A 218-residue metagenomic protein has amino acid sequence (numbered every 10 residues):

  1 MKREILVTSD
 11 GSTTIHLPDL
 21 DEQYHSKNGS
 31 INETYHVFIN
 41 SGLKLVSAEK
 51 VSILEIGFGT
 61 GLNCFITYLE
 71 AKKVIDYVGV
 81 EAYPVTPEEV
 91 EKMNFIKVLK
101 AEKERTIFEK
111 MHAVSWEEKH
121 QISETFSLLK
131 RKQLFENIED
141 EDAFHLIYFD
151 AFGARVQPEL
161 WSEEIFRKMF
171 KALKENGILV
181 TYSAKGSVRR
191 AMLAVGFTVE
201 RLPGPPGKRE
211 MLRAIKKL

Functional and structural regions predicted by a protein language model:
M1-V51, L69-L99: Rossmann-like AdoMet
E55-G59, E81: Conserved S-adenosyl-L-methionine
G61-F65: Glycine-rich SAM-binding Motif I of class I
E91-E141: S-adenosyl-L-methionine
H145-E159: A short SAM/SAH-binding and catalytic strip from SAM-dependent methyltransferases
L146-Y148, E175-S183: Conserved beta-strand signature within the Rossmann-like core of class I S-adenosyl-L-methionine
L160-E175: A short glycine-rich, Lys/Arg-flanked "PGG" loop and its adjoining helix->strand segment in the class I
V195-L218: Core SAM-dependent methyltransferase catalytic element
